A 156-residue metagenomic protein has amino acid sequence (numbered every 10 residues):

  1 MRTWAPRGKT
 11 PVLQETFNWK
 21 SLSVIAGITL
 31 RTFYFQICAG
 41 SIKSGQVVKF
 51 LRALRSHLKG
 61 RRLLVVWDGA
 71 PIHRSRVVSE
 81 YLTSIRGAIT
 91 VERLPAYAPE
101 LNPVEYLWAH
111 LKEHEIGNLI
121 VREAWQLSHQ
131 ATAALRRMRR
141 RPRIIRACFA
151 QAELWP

Functional and structural regions predicted by a protein language model:
M1-R52, A152, P156: Extended, low-complexity cationic-aromatic segments
R2-K9, A88-T90, W108-H114: Short glycine/proline- and charge-enriched loop/turn segments that cap or connect secondary-structure elements
W4-A5, L58-L63, R141-I144: Surface-exposed helix-capping loop/turn segments at secondary-structure junctions
K9-T16, T83-P103, L119-I120: RNase H-like polynucleotidyl transferase catalytic core
S23, D68-G69, R76, E92-I116 (+1 more regions): RNase H-like two-metal-ion nuclease catalytic core shared by retroviral integrases and related mobile-element nucleases
G27-I28, H57, S84, H110: Conserved catalytic core of Hanks-type protein kinase domains
Q46-E92: RNase H-like DDE/DDD metal-dependent nuclease/strand-transfer catalytic core used by mobile genetic elements
V104-P156: C-terminal anion-handling pockets and recognition modules
